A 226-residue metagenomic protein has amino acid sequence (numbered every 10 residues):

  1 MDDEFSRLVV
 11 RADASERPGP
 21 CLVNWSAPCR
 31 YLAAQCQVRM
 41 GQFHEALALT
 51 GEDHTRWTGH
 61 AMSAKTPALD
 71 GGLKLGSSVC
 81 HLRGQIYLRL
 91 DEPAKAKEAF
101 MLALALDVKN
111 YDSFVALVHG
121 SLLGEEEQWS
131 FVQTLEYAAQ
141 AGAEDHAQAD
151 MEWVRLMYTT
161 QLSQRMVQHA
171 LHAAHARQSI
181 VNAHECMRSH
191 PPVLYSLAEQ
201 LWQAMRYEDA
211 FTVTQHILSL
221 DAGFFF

Functional and structural regions predicted by a protein language model:
D2, S6, V10, G51 (+4 more regions): Alpha-solenoid helical repeat scaffolds
G19, D53, L69, L102-A103 (+2 more regions): Canonical positions in the second alpha-helix
N24, T58, K74, V108 (+3 more regions): Short coil turns that delineate tetratricopeptide repeat
W25, Y31-L32, C36-R39, L75-L82 (+4 more regions): "A position-specific structural signal for the A-helix of alpha-solenoid helical repeats
P28, S78, D112, V154 (+3 more regions): Start-of-helix register in tetratricopeptide repeats
